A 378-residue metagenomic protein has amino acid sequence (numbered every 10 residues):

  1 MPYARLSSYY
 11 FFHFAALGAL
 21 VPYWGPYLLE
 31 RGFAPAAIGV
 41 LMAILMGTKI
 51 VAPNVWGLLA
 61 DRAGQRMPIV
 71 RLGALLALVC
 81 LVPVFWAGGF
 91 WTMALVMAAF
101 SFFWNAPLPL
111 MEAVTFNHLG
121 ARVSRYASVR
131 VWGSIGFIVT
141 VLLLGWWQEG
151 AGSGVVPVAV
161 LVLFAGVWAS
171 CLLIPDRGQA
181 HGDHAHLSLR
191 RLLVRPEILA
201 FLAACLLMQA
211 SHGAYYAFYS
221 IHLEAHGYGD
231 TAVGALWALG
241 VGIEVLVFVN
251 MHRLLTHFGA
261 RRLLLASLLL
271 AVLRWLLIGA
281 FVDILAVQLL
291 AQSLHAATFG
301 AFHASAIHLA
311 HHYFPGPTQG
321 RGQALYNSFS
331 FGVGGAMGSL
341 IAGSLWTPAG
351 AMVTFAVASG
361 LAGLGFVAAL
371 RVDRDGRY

Functional and structural regions predicted by a protein language model:
M1-M46, I198-L236: Helix-loop boundary and gating motifs at the non-cytosolic
F11, C80-L81, F90-L108, L206 (+1 more regions): Hydrophobic core of transmembrane alpha-helices in multi-pass small-molecule transporters, especially MFS/SLC-type
L28-L29, L59-A60, V131, W146-A151 (+3 more regions): Interfacial helix-cap and linker-helix signal at transmembrane-aqueous boundaries of multi-pass secondary transporters
V51-Q65, Q148-E149, L246-A260, W346-T347: Helix-to-loop junctions at the C-terminal end of transmembrane segments in multipass secondary transporters
P68-V82, R262-L277, S359: Structural signature of the two symmetry-related core transmembrane helices
M97-W132: Cytoplasmic helix-loop-helix junction between adjacent transmembrane helices in 12-TM secondary transporters
V155-L172, V353-R371: Symmetry-related core transmembrane helices of the 12-TM Major Facilitator Superfamily/SLC fold
I174-C205: Juxtamembrane intracellular "pre-TM" segments in multi-pass secondary transporters
